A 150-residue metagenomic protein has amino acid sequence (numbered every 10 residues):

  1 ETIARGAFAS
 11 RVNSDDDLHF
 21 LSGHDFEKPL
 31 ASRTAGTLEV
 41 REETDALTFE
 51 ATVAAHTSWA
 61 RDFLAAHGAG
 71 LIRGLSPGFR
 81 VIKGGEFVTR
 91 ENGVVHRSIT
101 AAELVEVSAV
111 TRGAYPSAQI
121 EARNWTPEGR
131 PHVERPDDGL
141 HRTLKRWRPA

Functional and structural regions predicted by a protein language model:
E1-D17, G129-L140, K145-A150: Polar/acidic, low-complexity leader/linker segments enriched in S/T/G and N/D
I3-A4, S22-H24, E91: Short secondary-structure boundary micro-motifs
A9-A51: A glycine-rich, hydrophobic loop/mini-helix early in the fold
K28, R80-K83, K145: Context-gated lysine
T37-L140: Residue microenvironments linked to proteolytic maturation and disulfide-stabilized extracellular modules
